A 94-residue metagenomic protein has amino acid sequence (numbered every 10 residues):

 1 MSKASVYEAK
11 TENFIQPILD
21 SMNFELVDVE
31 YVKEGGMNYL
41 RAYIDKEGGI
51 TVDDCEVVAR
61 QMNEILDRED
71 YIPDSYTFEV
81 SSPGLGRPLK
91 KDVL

Functional and structural regions predicted by a protein language model:
M1-L94: Short Lys/Arg-rich amphipathic alpha-helical segments
